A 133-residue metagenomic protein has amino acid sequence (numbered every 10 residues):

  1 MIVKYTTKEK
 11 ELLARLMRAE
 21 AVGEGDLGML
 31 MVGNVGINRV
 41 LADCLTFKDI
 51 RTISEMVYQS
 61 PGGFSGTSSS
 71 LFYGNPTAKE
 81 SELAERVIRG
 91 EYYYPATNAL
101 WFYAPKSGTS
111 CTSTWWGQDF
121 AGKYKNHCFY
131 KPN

Functional and structural regions predicted by a protein language model:
I2-N133: Bacterial extracytoplasmic/cell-wall-associated proteins, especially those involved in peptidoglycan
